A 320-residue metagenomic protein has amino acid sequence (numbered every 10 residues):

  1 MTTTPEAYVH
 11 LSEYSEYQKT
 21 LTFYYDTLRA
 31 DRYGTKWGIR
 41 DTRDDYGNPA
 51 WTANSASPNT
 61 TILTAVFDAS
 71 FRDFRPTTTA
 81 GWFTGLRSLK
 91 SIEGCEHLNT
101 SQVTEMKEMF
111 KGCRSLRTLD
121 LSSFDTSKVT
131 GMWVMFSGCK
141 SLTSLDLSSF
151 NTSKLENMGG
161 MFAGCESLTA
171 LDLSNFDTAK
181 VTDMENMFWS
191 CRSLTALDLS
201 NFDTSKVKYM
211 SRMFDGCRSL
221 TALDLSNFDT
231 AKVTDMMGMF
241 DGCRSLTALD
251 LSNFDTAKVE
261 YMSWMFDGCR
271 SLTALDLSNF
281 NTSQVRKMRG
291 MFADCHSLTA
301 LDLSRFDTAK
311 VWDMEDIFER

Functional and structural regions predicted by a protein language model:
T2-R320: Negatively charged
